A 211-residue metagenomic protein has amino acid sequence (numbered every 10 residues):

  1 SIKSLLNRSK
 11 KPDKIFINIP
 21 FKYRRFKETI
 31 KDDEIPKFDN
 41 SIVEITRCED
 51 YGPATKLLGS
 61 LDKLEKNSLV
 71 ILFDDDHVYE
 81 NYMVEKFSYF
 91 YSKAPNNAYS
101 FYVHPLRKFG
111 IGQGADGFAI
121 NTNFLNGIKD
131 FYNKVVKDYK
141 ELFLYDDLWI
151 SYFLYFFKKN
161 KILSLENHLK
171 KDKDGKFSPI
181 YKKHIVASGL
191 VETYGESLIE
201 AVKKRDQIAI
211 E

Functional and structural regions predicted by a protein language model:
S1, G127, V136-E211: C-terminal catalytic/acceptor-binding lobe
S1-K14, F21-K22, K37: Short, acidic, metal-binding catalytic loop of nucleotide-sugar glycosyltransferases
S1-S4, G59, E85-F87: A short acidic, amphipathic alpha-helical/loop segment
F16-S68: Active-site-proximal specificity loops/subdomain of glycosyltransferases
I19, S100, E166: Short beta-strand/turn micro-motifs composed of small residues that flank or help shape donor/cofactor-binding pockets
N67-V78: Short beta-strand-to-loop acidic/aromatic patch adjacent to the donor-nucleotide binding site
N81-P105: Conserved donor-nucleotide/metal-binding helix-loop-beta segment in metal-dependent transferases, i.e., the alpha-helix
I111-Y132: Conserved nucleotide-sugar donor-binding and metal-coordinating catalytic region shared by glycosyltransferases
